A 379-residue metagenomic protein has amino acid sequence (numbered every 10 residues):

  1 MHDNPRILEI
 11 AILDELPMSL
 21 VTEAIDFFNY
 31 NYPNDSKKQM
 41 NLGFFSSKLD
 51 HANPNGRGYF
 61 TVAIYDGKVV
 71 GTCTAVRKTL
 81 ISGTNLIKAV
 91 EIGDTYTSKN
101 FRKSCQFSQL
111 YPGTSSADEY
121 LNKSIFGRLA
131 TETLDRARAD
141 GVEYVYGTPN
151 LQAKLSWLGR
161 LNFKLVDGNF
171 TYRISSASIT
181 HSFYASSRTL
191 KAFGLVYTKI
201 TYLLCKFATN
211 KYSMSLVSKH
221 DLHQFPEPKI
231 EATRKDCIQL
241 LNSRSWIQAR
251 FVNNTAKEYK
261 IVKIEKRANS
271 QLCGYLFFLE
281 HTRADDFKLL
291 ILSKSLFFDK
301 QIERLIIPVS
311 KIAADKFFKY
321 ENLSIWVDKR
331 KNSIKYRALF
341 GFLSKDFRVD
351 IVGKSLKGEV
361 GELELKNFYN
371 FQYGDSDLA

Functional and structural regions predicted by a protein language model:
H2-P5, G43, E143-K199, R250-N253 (+3 more regions): Active-site/acyl-donor-binding loops of N-acyltransferases
I7-N100, N150-Q152, L216-L296: A conserved beta-strand-loop-helix scaffold within acyl/acetyltransferase catalytic domains
Y32-S36, R138-V142, N162: Hydrophobic/aromatic-lined pockets within catalytic cores
D66-G67, D135-E143, N210, K266-S270: Secondary-structure boundary elements
C73, G93-Y96, F126-L134, R138 (+3 more regions): Short, well-ordered alpha-helical packing segments
T97, R102-A137, Q301-A314: Conserved acetyl-CoA-binding loop-helix of GNAT-fold acetyltransferases
A117-I125, V145, H181, K235 (+2 more regions): Conserved aromatic-histidine-acidic binding/catalytic patches
S187-Q224: Extended, charge-rich helix/loop segments that form flexible, surface "patches" used to engage negatively charged
